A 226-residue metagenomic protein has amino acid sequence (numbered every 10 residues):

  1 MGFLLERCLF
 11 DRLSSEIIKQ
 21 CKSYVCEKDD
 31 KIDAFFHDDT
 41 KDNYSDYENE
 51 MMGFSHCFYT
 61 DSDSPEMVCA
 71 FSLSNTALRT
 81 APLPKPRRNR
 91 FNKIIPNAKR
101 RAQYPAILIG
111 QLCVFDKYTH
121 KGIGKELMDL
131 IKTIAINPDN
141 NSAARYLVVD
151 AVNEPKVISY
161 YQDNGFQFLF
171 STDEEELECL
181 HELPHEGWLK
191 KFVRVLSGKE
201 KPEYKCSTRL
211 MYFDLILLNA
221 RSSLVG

Functional and structural regions predicted by a protein language model:
M1-T119, D129, T133-V148, I158 (+1 more regions): Non-catalytic substrate-recognition and accessory regions of acyl/acetyltransferase enzymes
K121-G124: Glycine-rich phosphate-binding loop
D150-E154: Short loop/turn motifs enriched for small/polar and acidic residues
